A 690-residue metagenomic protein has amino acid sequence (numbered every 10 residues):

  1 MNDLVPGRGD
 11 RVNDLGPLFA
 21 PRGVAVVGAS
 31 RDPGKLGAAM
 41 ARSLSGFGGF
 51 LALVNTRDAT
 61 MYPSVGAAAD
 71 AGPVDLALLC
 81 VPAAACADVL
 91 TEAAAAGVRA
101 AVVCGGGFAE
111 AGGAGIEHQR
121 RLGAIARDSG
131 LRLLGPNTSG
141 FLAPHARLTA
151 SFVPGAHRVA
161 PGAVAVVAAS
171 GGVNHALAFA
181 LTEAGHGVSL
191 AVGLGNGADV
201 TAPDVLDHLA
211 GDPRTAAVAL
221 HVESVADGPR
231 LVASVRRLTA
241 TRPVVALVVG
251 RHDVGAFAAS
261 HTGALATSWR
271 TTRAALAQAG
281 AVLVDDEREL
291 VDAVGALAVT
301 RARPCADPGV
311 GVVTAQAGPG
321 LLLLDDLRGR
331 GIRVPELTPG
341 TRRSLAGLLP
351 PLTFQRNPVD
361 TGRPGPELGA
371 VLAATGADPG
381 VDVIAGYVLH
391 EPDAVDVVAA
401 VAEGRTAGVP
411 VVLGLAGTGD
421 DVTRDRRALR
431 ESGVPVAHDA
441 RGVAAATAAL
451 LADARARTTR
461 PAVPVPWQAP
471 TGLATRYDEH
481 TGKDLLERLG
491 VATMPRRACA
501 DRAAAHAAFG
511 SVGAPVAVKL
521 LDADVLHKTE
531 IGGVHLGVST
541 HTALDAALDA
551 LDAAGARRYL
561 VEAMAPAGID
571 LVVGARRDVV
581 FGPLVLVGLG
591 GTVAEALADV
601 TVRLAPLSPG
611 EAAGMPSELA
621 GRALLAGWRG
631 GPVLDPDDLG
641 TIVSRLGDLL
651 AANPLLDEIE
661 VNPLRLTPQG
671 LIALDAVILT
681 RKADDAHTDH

Functional and structural regions predicted by a protein language model:
M1-G48, L53-T56: Hydrophobic, well-ordered beta-alpha structural blocks that scaffold small-molecule cofactor pockets
D3, V12, V98-R99, G105-A160 (+2 more regions): Peripheral docking tails and interdomain loops at the edges of cofactor- or intermediate-handling domains
A38, R42, G155-G211, A256 (+1 more regions): Short glycine-cluster motifs
A52-N55, A101-V103, R127, R132-N137 (+17 more regions): General beta-strand structural signal in soluble alpha/beta enzymes
D70-P73, A84-E110, R237, V397-G404: Rossmann-fold NAD(P) dinucleotide-binding segment
T215-A217, G482-R497, S511-L521, E530-V572 (+2 more regions): Conserved ATP-binding module of the ATP-grasp superfamily
P304-D326, R476-Y477, R497-L521, H541-L607 (+1 more regions): Phosphate-binding site of ATP-dependent enzymes
G419-R427, E431-H438, A565-L571, R576-H690: ATP-dependent carboxylate activation and anion-phosphoryl transfer catalytic cores that bind Mg-ATP to form
